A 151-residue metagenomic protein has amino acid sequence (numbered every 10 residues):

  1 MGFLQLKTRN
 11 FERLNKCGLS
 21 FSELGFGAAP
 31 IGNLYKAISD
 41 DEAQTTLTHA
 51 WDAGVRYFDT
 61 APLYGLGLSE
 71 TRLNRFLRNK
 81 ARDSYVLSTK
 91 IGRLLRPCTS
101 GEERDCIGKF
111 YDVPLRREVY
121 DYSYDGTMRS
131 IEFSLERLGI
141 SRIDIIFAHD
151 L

Functional and structural regions predicted by a protein language model:
M1-R104: N-terminal binding-site loop/beta-alpha segment at the start of enzyme catalytic domains that lines or forms
G108-L151: Glycine/proline-rich, positively charged, aromatic-decorated active-site loop/lid region on the catalytic face
